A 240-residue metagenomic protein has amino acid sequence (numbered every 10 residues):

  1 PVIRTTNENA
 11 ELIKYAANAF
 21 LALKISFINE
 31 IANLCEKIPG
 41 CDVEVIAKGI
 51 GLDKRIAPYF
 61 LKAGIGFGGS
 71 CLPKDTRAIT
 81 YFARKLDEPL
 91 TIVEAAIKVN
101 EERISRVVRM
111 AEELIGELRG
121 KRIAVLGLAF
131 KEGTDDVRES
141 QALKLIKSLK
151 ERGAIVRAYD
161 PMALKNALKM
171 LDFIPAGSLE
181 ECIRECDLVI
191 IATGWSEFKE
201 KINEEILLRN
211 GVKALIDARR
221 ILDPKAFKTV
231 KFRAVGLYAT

Functional and structural regions predicted by a protein language model:
P1-T240: Structural/interface elements that position substrates and couple domains in central-metabolism enzymes
